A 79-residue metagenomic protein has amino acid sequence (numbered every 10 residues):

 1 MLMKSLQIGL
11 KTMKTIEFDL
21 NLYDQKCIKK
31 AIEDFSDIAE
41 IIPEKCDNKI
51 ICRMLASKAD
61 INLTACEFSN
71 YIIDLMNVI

Functional and structural regions predicted by a protein language model:
M1-T12: N-terminal amphipathic/basic-hydrophobic helices that include classical n-h-c signal peptides and signal-anchor
K11-T15, K49: Short, solvent-exposed beta-strand edge segments and adjacent coil->beta transition regions
I16-E17, S57: Residue-level detector of alpha-helix boundaries and kinks
E17-K26: Short, surface-exposed ligand-recognition loops at beta-strand->loop->(often short) alpha-helix junctions that present
Q25-S36: Amphipathic alpha-helical segments
I38-P43: A short linear hydrophobic-aromatic micro-motif
N48-S57: A generic structural motif
A56-I79: Helix-rich interaction surfaces within compact, conserved domain-sized segments that mediate assembly or partner
